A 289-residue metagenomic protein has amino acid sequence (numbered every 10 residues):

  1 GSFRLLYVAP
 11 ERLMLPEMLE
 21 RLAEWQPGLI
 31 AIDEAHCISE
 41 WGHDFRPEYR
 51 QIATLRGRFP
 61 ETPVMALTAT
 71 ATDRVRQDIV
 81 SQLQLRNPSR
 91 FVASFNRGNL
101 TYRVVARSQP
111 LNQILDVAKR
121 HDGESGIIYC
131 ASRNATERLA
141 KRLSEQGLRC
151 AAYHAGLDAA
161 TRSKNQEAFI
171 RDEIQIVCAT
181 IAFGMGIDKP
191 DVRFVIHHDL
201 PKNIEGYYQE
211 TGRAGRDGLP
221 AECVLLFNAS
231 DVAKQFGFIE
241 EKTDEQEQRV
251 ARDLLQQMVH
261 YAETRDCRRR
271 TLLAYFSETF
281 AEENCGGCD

Functional and structural regions predicted by a protein language model:
G1-Q246, V250-D253, F280-E282, D289: Helicase motor core with emphasis on the C-terminal RecA-like subdomain
L254, V259, E263-D289: Cys/His-rich short segments
